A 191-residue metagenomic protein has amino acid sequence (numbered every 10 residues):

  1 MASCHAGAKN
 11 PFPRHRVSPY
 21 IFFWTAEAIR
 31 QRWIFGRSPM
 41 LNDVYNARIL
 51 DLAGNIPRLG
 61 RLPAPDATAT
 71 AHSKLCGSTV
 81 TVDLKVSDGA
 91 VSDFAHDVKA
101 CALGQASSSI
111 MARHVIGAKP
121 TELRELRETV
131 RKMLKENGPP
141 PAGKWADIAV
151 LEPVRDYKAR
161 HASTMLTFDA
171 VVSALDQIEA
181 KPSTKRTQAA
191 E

Functional and structural regions predicted by a protein language model:
K9-N10: Polybasic, lysine-rich low-complexity intrinsically disordered segments
P39-R58, T121-E191: C-terminal binding/interaction regions
L52-V98: Structured beta-strand/loop patches that form or line metal/cofactor-binding pockets in enzymes
A69, D93-A100, L151-R160: A short glycine/serine-rich beta->alpha loop
S107-K119: Alpha-helical support elements that line or immediately flank enzyme active sites and cofactor-binding pockets
